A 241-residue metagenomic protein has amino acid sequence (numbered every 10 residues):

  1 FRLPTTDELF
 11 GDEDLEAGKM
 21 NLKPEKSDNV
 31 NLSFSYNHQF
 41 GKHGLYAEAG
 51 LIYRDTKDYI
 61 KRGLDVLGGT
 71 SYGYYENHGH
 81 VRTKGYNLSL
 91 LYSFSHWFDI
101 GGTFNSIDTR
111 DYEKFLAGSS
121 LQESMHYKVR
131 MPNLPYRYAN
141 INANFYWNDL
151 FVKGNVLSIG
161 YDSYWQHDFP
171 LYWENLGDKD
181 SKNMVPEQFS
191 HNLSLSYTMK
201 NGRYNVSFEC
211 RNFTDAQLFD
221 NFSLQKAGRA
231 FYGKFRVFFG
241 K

Functional and structural regions predicted by a protein language model:
F1-R2, K57, I100, Y164-S190 (+1 more regions): C-terminal beta-signal and adjacent terminal beta-strands/loops of Gram-negative outer-membrane beta-barrel proteins
T5-E13, Y59-L67, I107, D111-L121 (+2 more regions): Outer-membrane beta-barrel translocator domains and adjoining extracellular loop/strand segments of Gram-negative
D7-L9, N31, G44-E48, S89 (+6 more regions): Residue-level detector of the transmembrane beta-barrel scaffold of outer-membrane proteins
D14-L22, S71-N77, G85-N87, E123-M131 (+2 more regions): Extracellular loop and loop/strand-boundary signature of outer-membrane beta-barrel proteins
P24-K84: Membrane-embedded beta-barrel scaffold of Gram-negative outer-membrane proteins
K26-V30, Y53, H80-K84, N133-A139 (+2 more regions): Residues that define the transmembrane beta-barrel architecture of outer-membrane proteins
D28, F40-H43, K57, S95-H96 (+6 more regions): Short coil turns and loop connectors of transmembrane beta-barrels in diderm outer membranes and organellar homologs
A47, I52-D55, E76-P170: Gram-negative outer-membrane beta-barrel transporters
